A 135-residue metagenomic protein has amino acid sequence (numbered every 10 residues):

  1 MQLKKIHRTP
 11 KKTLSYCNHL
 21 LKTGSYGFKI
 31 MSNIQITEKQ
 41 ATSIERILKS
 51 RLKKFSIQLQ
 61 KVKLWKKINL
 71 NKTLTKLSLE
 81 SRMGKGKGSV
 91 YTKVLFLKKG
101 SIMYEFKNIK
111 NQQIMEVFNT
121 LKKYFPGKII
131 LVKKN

Functional and structural regions predicted by a protein language model:
M1-N135: Ribosome-associated RNA-binding proteins
